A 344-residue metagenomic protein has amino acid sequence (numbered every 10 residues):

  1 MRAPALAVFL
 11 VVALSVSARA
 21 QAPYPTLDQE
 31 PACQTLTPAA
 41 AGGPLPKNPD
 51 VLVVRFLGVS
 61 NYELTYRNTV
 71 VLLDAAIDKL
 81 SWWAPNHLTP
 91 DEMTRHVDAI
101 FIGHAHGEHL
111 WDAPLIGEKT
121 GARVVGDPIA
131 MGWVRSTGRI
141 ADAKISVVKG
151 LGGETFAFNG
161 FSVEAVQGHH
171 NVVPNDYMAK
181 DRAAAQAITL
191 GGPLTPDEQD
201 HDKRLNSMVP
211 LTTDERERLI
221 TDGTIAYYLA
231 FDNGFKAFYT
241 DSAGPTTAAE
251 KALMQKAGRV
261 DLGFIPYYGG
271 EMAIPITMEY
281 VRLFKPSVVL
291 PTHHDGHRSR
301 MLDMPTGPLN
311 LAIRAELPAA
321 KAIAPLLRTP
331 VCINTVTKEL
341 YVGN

Functional and structural regions predicted by a protein language model:
A5-S15: Bacterial N-terminal signal peptides
A18-A22: Boundary at the C-terminal end of the N-terminal hydrophobic targeting segment
L27, V147-A226, D232-F235, K321-N344: Flexible, acidic/histidine-containing loops and adjacent segments that form or flank the divalent-metal
C33-P49, L57, N61-H106, W111-E118 (+4 more regions): Pre-active-site segment of Zn-dependent metallo-hydrolases
V59, L72-A76, H96-H106, V125-P128 (+5 more regions): Active-site neighborhood of phospho(di)ester-bond hydrolases with catalytic His/Asp-centered motifs
L80, H106-W111, M131-V134, G152-E154 (+4 more regions): Active-site environment of divalent metal-dependent phosphoester hydrolases
A84-P85, K203-L283: Active-site-proximal loop/helix segments of hydrolase catalytic cores
M131, S136-N159, M278, R282-N344: Binuclear metal-ion centers of metallo-dependent hydrolases, dominated by the metallo-beta-lactamase
